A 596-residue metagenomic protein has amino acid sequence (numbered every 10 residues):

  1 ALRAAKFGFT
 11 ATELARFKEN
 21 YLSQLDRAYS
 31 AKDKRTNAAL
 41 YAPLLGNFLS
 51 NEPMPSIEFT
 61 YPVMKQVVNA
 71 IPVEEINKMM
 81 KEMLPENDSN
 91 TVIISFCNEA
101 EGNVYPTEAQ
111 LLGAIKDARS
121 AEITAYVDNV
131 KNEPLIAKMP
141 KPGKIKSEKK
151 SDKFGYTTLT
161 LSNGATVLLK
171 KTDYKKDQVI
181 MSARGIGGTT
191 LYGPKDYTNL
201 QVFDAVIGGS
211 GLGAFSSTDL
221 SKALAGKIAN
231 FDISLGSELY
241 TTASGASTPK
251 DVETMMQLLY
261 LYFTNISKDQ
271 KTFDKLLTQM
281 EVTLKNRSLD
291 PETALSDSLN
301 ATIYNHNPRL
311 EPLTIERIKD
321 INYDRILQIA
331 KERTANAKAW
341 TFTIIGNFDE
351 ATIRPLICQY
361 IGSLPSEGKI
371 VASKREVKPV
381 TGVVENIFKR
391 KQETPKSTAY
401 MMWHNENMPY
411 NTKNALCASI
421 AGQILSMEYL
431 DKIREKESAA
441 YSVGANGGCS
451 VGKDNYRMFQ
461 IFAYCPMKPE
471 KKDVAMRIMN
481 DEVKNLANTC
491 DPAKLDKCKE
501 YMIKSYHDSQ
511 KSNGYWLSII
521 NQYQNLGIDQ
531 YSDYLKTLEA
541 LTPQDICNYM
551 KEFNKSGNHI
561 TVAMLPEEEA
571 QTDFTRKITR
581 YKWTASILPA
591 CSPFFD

Functional and structural regions predicted by a protein language model:
A1-K6, T12-N69, S89-N98, L168-K170 (+11 more regions): M16 family metallopeptidases and their MPP-like homologs
A15-E19, S23-D26, A42, G46-P194 (+7 more regions): Proteolytic maturation boundary segments
D269-K275, K369-V371, C490: Conserved short beta-strand edge segments in small beta-sheet-based binding/regulatory domains
R333-A335: Conserved alpha/beta enzyme-core scaffolds, especially Rossmann-like or related mixed alpha/beta domains that build
G422, L430-R434: Long, His/Glu/Asp-enriched segments that create or flank divalent metal/ion-associated functional microenvironments
